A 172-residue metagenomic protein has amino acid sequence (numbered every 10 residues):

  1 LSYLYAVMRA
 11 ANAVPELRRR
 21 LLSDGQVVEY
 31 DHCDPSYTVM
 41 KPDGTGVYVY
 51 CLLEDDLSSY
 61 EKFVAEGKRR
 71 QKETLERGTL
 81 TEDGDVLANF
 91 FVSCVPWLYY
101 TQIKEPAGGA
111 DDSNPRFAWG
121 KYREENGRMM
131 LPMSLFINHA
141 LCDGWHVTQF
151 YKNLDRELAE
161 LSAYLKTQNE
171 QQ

Functional and structural regions predicted by a protein language model:
L1-P15, L131-F150: Acyl activation and transfer enzymes in specialized metabolism, enriched for ANL adenylate-forming modules
L1-P35: Hydrophobic "lid/gating" helix adjacent to the active-site nucleophile that controls access to an acyl-thioester pocket
A10-P15, Q71, L141, L154 (+1 more regions): A generic secondary-structure signal for well-formed alpha-helical elements
V27-E29, V39, T81-G84, G109: Short, conserved, surface-exposed binding loops centered on an aromatic residue
K41-Y100: Helical lid/core segments from catalytic subdomains that handle acyl or acyl-like groups
R70-E82, F117-W119, S134-I137, Q149-Y151 (+1 more regions): Plant-skewed but cross-kingdom recognition/interaction modules and surfaces
L87-M130: Flexible, Gly/Pro-enriched loop and linker segments at secondary-structure and domain junctions
E125-M129, W145, Y151, D155-E170: Charged, conformationally dynamic linker/hinge segments that couple catalytic or nucleotide-dependent chemistry
